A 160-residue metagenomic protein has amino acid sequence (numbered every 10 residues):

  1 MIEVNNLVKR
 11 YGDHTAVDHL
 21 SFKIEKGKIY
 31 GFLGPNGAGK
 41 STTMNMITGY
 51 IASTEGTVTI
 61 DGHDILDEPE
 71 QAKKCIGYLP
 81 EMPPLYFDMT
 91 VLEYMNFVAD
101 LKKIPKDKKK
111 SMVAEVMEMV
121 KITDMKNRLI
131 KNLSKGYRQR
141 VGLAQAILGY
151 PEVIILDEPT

Functional and structural regions predicted by a protein language model:
P35-G39: Walker A (P-loop) phosphate-binding loop of ABC-type ATPase nucleotide-binding domains
G56-D67, Q71-A72, I76: Conserved ABC transporter NBD signature motif
N96, D100, D107-M125: Conserved ABC ATPase "signature" region
L129-L133: Conserved ABC ATPase signature
Y150: Conserved catalytic motifs of ABC-family nucleotide-binding domains
I154-D157: Catalytic Walker B motif of ABC-type/P-loop ATPase nucleotide-binding domains
